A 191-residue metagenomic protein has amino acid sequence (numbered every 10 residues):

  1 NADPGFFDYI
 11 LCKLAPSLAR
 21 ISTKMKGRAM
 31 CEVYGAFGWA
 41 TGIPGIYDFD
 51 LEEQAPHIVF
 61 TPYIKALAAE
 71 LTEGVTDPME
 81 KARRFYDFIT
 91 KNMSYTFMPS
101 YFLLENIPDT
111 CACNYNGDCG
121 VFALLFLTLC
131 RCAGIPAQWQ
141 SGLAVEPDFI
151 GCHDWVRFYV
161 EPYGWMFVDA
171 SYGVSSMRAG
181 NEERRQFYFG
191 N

Functional and structural regions predicted by a protein language model:
A2-D109, C113: Acidic low-complexity segments
P78-F85, Y115-C130: Active-site nucleophilic cysteine motif
C113-Y115, L143: Active-site rim elements
V121-N191: Hydrophobic/aromatic-rich core segments of domains that either
